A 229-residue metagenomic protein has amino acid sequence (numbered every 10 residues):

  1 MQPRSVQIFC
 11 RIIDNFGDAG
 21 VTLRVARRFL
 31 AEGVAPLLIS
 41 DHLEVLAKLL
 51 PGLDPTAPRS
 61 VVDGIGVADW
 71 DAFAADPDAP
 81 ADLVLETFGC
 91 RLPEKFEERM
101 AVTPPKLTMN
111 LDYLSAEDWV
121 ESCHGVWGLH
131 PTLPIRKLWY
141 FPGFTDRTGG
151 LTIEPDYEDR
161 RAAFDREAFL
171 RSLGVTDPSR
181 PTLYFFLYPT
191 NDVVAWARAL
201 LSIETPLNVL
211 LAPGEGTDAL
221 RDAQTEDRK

Functional and structural regions predicted by a protein language model:
M1-V6, P142: Positively charged, low-complexity intrinsically disordered leader regions
S5, D82-L83, T182: Structural motif
Q7, L37, M109, Y184 (+1 more regions): A structural signal for isolated positions on well-ordered beta-strands in alpha/beta enzyme cores
F9-P134: Active-site and donor-binding regions of nucleotide-sugar-utilizing enzymes
A31-A35, V102-L107, L133-R136, L201-P213 (+1 more regions): Structural alpha-beta junctions
G64-G66, K137-W139, D222-K229: Active-site regions of enzymes building and remodeling cell-envelope glycoconjugates
D112-V193: A nucleotide-sugar donor-handling region in carbohydrate enzymes
A168, S172-K229: Donor-nucleotide binding loops and adjacent catalytic segments primarily of GT-B fold Leloir glycosyltransferases
